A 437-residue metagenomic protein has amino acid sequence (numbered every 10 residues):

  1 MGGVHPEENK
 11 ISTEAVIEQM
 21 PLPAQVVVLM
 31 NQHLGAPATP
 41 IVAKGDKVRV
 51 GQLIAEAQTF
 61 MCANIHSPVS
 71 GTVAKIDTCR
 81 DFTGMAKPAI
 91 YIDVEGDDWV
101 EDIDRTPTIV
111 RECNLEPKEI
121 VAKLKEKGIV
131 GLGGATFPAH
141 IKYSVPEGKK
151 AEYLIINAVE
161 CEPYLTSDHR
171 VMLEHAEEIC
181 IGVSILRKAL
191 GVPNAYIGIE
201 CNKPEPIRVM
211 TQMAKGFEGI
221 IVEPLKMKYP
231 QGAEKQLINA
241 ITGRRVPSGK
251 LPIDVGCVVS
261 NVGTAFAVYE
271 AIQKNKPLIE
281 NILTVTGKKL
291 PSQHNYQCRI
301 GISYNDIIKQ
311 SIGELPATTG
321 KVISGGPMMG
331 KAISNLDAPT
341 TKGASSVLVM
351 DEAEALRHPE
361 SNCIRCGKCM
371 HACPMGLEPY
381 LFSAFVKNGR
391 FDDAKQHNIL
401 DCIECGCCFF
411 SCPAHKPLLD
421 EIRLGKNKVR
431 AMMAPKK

Functional and structural regions predicted by a protein language model:
M1-I41: N-terminal, Lys/Arg-enriched amphipathic/low-complexity engagement segments that precede the first folded domain
A43-E56, K75: Short, well-structured beta-strand-loop connectors
G71-V73: Conserved hydrophobic positions within beta-strands
R80-F137, G148, P204, I221: Acidic low-complexity segments
V100-D102, G131, L154-D168, K289: Gly-rich Lys/Arg/Thr-decorated short loops/hinges at beta-loop-alpha junctions or inter-strand turns that position
V159, V192-Y304, Q310-L315, G326: Hydrophobic alpha-helical positions that pack around
L173-A189: Histidine-anchored nucleotide/phosphate-binding helix
A344-E360, M370, P374-F410, A414-K437: Ferredoxin-type iron-sulfur electron-transfer modules in oxidoreductases and energy-metabolism complexes
